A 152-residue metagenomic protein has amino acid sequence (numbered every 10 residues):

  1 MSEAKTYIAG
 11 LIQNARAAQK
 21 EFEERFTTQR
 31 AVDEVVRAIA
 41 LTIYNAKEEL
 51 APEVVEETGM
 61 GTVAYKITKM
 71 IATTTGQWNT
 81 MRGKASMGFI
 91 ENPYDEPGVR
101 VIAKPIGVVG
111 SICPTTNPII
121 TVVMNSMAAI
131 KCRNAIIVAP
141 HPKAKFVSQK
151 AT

Functional and structural regions predicted by a protein language model:
M1-V99: N-terminal Rossmann-like NAD(P)+-binding subdomain of aldehyde/semialdehyde dehydrogenases
G83-T152: Conserved small-residue-rich beta-alpha loop and adjacent elements that most often cradle the phosphate/pyrophosphate
